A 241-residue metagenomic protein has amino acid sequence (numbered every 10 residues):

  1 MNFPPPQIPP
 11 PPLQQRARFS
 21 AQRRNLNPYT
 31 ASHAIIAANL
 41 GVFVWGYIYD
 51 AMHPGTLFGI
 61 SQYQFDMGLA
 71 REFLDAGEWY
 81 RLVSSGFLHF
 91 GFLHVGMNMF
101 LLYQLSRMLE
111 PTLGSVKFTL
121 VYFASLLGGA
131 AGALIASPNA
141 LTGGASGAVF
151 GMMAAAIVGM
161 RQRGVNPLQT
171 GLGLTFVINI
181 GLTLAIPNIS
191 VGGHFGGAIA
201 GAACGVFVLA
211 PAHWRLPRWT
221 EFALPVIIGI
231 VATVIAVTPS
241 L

Functional and structural regions predicted by a protein language model:
M1-L82, P211-L241: N-terminal signal-anchor transmembrane helix
P28-A145, I186-I189: N-terminal TM1-TM2 helical hairpin plus the immediately adjacent luminal interfacial "cap"
S32-A37, G96, T119-F123, V149 (+4 more regions): Hydrophobic alpha-helical transmembrane segments
V44, L127-A131, F176-A185, G229-A236: Aromatic-anchored segments of alpha-helical transmembrane domains
F73-D75, Y80-L82, T175-I199, A203: Short alpha-helical packing/oligomerization segments
V95-L102, G143-A155, S190-L209: Alpha-helical transmembrane segments that form the membrane-embedded catalytic/substrate-binding core of multi-pass
P111-T112, V158-L172, L209-F222: Alpha-helical transmembrane bundle and helix-membrane interface signal in multi-pass integral membrane proteins
G132-G143, Q162-N166, L184-G192, R215 (+1 more regions): Membrane-interface helix caps and helix-loop-helix hairpins in membrane proteins
